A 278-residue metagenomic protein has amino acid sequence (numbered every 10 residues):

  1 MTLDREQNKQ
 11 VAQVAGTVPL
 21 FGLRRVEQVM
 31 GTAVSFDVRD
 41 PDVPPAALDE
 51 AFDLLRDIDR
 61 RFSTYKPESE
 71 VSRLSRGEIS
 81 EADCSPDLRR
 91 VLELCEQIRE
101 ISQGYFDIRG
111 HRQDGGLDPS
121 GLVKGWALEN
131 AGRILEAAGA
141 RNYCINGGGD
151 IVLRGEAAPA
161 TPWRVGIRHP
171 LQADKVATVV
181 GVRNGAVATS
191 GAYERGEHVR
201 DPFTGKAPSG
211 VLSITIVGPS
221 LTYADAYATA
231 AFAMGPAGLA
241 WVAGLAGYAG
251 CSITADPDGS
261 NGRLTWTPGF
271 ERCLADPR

Functional and structural regions predicted by a protein language model:
M1-R278: Mature catalytic core of soluble alpha/beta enzymes
